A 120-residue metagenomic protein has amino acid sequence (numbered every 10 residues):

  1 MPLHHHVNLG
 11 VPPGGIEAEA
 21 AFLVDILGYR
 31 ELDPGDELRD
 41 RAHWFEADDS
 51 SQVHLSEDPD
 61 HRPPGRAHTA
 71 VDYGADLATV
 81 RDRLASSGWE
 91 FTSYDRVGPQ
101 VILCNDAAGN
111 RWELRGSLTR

Functional and structural regions predicted by a protein language model:
M1-A20, A67-T69, R120: N-terminal beta-strand motif that seeds the catalytic metal site of vicinal oxygen chelate
P2, S86-R120: Vicinal oxygen chelate
L9-Q52: Core segments of cupin and vicinal oxygen chelate
G15-A18, D76-R81: Short, conserved charged micro-motifs
A20-D25, R81-S87: Short amphipathic alpha-helices in soluble, non-transmembrane regions that often serve as interface/regulatory elements
E37-R41, P63, R96-Q100: Short acidic/glycine-enriched loop/turn segments that link adjacent beta-strands
